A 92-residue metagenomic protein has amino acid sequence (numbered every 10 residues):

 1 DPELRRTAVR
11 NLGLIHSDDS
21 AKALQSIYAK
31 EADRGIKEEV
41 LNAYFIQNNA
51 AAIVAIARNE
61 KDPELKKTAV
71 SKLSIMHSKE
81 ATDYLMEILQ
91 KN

Functional and structural regions predicted by a protein language model:
D1-E3, D18, D33-G35, D62-E64: Alpha-helix N-cap/helix-start positions at coil->helix boundaries
E3-N11, L24: Acidic (E/D-rich), amphipathic helical modules within compact regulatory domains
N11, I27, A43, K72 (+1 more regions): Short acidic/histidine-centered micro-motifs embedded in hydrophobic/aromatic stretches that mark compact functional
L12, H16, Y44-N48, L73 (+1 more regions): Alpha-solenoid repeat junctions
S17-K30, N48-N59, S78-Q90: Amphipathic alpha-helical scaffolding segments comprising HEAT/armadillo-like alpha-solenoid repeats
